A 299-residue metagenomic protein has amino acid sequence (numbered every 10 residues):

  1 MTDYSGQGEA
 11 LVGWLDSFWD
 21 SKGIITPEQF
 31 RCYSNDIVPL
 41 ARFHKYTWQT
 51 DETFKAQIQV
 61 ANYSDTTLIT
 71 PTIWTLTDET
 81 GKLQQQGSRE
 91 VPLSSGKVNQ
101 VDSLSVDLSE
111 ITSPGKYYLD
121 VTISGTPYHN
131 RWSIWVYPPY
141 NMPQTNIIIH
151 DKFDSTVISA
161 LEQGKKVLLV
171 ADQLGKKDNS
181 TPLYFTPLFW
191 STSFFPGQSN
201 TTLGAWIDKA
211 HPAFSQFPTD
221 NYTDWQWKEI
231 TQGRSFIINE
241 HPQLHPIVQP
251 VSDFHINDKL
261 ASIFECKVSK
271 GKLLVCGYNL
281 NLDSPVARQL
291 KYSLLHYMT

Functional and structural regions predicted by a protein language model:
M1-T53: Extended substrate-binding grooves/exosites of carbohydrate-active enzymes
H44-Y46, N62, S94, S109: Outer-membrane beta-barrel proteins
E52-P92, Q100-S105, G115-S124: Beta-strand-rich binding/interaction modules
E110-P114: Surface-exposed, short loops/turns at beta-strand junctions within beta-sandwich domains
G125-R131: Short, exposed coil/turn segments at beta-strand boundaries within extracellular/luminal domains
W132-K152: Low-complexity, Pro/Ser/Thr- and charge-rich linker/hinge segments at domain boundaries
T145-S193, K270-K272, C276, L294: Short alpha-beta junction capping motif
K176-K177, S193-V286: Catalytic beta-strand/loop cores that center a nucleophilic Ser/Cys/Thr and support acyl-enzyme chemistry
